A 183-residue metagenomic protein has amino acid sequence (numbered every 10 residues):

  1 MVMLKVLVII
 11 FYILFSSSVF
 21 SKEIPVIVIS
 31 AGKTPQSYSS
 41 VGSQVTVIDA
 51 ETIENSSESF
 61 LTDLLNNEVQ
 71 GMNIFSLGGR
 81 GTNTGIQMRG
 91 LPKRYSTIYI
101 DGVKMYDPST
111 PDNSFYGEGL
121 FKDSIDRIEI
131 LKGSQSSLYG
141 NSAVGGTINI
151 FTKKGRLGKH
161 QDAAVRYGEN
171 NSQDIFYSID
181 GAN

Functional and structural regions predicted by a protein language model:
V19-S21: Boundary at the C-terminal end of the N-terminal hydrophobic targeting segment
V26-S56, G85, K93: N-terminal periplasmic "start-of-domain" segments of outer-membrane beta-barrel proteins
L61-L65, T84-Q87, S96-Y99, F115-F121 (+3 more regions): N-terminal periplasmic accessory domains that precede and gate Gram-negative outer-membrane beta-barrel machines
T62, N66-K104, D126: Extracytoplasmic beta-strand/coil segments of soluble accessory domains associated with Gram-negative outer-membrane
G90, G181-N183: Residue-level signature of outer-membrane beta-barrel architecture
K104-K132: Short acidic/polar hinge/loop motifs at secondary-structure boundaries that mediate gating or recognition
V165-N171, N183: Transmembrane beta-strands of outer-membrane beta-barrel pores
